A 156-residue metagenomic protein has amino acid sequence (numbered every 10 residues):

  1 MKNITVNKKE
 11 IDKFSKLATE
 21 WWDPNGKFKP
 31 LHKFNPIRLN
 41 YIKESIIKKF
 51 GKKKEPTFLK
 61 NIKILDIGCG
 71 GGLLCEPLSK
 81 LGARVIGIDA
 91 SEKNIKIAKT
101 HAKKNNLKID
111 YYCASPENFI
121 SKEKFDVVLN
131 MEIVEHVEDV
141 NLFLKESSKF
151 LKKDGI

Functional and structural regions predicted by a protein language model:
M1-F28: N-terminal, positively charged/glycine-rich alpha-helical extensions of SAM-dependent methyltransferases
V6, F34, R38, D139: Soluble or luminal CAZymes and related metallo-dependent hydrolases
P24-Y41, E123: Short, charge- and proline-biased low-complexity linear segments that act as flexible interaction/docking motifs
K33-K60: Conserved alpha-helix/loop element of class I SAM-dependent methyltransferases that forms part of the SAM/SAH-binding
K53-I156: Conserved SAM-binding loop
